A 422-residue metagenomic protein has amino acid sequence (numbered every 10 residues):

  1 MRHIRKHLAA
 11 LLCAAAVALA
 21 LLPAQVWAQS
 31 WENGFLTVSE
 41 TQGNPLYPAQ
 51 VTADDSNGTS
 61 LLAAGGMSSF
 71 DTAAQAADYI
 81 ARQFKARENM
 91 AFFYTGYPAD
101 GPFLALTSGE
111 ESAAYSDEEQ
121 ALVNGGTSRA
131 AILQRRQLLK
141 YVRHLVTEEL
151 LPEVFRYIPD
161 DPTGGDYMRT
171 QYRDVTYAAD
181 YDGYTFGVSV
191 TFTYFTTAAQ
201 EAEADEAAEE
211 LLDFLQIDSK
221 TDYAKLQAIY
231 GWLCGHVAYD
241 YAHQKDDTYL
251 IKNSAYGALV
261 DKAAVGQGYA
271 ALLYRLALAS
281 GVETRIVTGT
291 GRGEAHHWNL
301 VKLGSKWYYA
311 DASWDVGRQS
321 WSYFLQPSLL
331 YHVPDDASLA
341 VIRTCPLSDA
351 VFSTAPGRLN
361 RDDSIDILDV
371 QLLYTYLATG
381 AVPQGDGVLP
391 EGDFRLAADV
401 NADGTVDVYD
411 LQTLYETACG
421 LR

Functional and structural regions predicted by a protein language model:
H3-W27: Sec-dependent N-terminal signal peptides of Gram-positive bacterial secreted proteins and lipoproteins
L19, P23-A28, T354-R422: Cellulosome-associated attachment modules in secreted, modular CAZymes
A28-G187: Intrinsically disordered, low-complexity N-terminal segments that are enriched in acidic
W31-L36, K306-A355: His-Asp-centered catalytic microenvironments across diverse enzyme cores, prominently the transglutaminase-like
Q75, Y79, Q137, E203-E210 (+8 more regions): Extracytoplasmic/secreted proteins, especially bacterial periplasmic and envelope-associated proteins
T196-A258: Secondary-structure boundary elements
D213-I217, G231-Y239, Y274, L278 (+3 more regions): Sec-exported extracytoplasmic/periplasmic mature domains
G268-H332: Hydrophobic/aromatic-rich core segments of domains that either
